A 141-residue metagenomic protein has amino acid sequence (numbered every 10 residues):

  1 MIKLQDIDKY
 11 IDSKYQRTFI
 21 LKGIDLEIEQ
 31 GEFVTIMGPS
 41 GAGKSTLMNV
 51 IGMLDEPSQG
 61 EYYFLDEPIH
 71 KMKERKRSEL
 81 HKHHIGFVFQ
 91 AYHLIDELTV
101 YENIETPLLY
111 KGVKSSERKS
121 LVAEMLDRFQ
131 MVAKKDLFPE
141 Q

Functional and structural regions predicted by a protein language model:
M1-L4, Y10-G23: A short, flexible loop at the N-terminus of ABC-type nucleotide-binding domains that lies
T18, I69-G86: ABC ATPase NBD coupling module
M37-P39: The feature captures the beta-strand-to-loop junction immediately N-terminal to the Walker
G52: Helix-to-loop junction immediately C-terminal to a conserved catalytic motif
G60-P68: Conserved ABC transporter NBD signature motif
E67-P68, L109, S116-A133: Conserved ABC ATPase "signature" region
E79, L137-Q141: Conserved ABC ATPase signature
D96-P107: Short coil-to-helix segment of the ABC ATPase nucleotide-binding domain corresponding to the Q-loop/switch region
